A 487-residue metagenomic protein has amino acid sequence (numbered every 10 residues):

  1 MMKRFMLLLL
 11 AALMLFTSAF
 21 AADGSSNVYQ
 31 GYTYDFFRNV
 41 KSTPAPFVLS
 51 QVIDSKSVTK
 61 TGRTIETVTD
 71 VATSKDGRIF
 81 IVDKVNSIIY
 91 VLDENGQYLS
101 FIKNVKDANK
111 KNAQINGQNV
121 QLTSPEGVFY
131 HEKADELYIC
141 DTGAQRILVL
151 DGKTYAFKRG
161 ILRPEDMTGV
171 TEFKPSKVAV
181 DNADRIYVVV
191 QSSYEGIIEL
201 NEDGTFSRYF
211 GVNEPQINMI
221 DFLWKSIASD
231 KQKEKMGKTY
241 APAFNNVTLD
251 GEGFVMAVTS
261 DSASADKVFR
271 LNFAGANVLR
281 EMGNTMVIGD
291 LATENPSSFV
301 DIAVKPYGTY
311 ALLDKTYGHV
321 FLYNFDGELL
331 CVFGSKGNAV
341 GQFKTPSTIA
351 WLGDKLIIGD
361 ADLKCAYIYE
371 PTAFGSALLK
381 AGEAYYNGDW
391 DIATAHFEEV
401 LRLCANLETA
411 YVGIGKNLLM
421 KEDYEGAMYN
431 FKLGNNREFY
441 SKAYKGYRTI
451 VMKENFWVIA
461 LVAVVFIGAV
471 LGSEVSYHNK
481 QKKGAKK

Functional and structural regions predicted by a protein language model:
M1-M2, A144: Intrinsically disordered, low-complexity sequence elements enriched in Ser/Thr/Gly/Pro
M2-K3, F299: Hydrophobic alpha-helical segments, principally membrane-spanning helices and signal/leader peptides
K3-L9: Sec-dependent signal peptide recognition, specifically the positively charged N-region followed immediately by
L9-L10, T345: A generic structural signal for well-ordered coil/turn residues at beta-strand boundaries that shape enzyme active-site
M14-S18: Hydrophobic core
A22-L419, Y424, G434, S441-I459 (+1 more regions): Eukaryotic scaffold repeat domains enriched in small/polar residues
